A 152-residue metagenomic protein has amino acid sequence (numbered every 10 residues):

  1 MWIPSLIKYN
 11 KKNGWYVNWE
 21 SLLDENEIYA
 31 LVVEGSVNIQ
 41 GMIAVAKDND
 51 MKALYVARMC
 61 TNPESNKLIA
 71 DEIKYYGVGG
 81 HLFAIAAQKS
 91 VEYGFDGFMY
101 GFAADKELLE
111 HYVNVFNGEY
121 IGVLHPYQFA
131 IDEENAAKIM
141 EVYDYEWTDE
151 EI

Functional and structural regions predicted by a protein language model:
M1-I73, H81, Q88-Y100, E107 (+1 more regions): Non-catalytic substrate-recognition and accessory regions of acyl/acetyltransferase enzymes
